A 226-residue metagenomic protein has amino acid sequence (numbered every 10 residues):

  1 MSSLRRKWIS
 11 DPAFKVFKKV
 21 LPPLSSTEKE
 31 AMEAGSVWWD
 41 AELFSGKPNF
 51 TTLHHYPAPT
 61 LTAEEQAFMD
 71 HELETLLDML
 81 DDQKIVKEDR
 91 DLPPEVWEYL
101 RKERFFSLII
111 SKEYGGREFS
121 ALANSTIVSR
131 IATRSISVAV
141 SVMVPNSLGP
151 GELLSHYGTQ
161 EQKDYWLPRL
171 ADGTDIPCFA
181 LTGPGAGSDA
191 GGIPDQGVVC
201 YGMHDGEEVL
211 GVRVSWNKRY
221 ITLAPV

Functional and structural regions predicted by a protein language model:
S2-D91, E95, K102: Extended, charge-enriched "interface" segments that sit outside catalytic cores
V20, S25, L100, R104 (+6 more regions): Buried hydrophobic positions in well-ordered alpha/beta secondary-structure cores of metabolic enzymes
A31-E33, I85-P93, K112, S141-V144 (+2 more regions): Short coil/turn segments at secondary-structure boundaries
D70-D81, A123, V138, H156 (+3 more regions): Glycine/proline-enriched, intrinsically flexible loops and inter-domain linkers
P94-E95, S125, D164, G191: Residue-level marker for well-ordered alpha-helical positions
E95, Y99-R104, N124-S125, E207-G211: Active-site-adjacent bridging/hinge elements
K102-P168, D172-P177, L223: Internal helix-loop-helix
R117, E161-V226: Glycine-rich, Trp-frequent "lid" loop and neighboring beta-strands that shape and gate the flavin cofactor pocket
